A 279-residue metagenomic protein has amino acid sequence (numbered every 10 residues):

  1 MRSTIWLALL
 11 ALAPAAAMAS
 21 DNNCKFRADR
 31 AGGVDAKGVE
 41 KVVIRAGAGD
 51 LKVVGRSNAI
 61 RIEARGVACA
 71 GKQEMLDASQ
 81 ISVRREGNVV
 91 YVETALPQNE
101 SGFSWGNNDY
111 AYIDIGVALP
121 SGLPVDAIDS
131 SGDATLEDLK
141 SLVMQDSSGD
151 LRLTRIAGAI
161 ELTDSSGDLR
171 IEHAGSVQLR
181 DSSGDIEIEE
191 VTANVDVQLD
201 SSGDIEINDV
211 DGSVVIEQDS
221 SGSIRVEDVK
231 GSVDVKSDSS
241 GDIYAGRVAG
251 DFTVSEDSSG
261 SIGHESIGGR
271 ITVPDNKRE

Functional and structural regions predicted by a protein language model:
M1-I5: Positively charged n-region of N-terminal signal peptides that target proteins for export
W6-A15: Bacterial N-terminal signal peptides
L9, D204, S223, R278-E279: Glycine-centered small-residue hotspots that permit tight backbone geometry or close packing
M18-D129, T135-L139, V143-D146, D150-D164 (+6 more regions): Acidic (Asp/Glu) and glycine-rich low-complexity loops/linkers that are typically intrinsically disordered
A31, S202, S240-D242: Short, recurring structural edge motifs at helix starts
T154, L169, I186-E189, N208 (+5 more regions): Conserved positions within tandem-repeat grammars
G184-R225, K230-G231: Eukaryotic tandem repeat interaction scaffolds
